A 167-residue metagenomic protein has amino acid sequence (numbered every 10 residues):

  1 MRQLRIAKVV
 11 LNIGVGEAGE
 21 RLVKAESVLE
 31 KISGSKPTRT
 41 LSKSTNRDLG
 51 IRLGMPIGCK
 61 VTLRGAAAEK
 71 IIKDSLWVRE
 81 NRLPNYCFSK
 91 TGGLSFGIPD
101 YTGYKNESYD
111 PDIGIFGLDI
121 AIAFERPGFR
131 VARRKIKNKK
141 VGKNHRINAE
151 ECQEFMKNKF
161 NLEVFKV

Functional and structural regions predicted by a protein language model:
M1-V167: Ribosome-associated RNA-binding proteins
